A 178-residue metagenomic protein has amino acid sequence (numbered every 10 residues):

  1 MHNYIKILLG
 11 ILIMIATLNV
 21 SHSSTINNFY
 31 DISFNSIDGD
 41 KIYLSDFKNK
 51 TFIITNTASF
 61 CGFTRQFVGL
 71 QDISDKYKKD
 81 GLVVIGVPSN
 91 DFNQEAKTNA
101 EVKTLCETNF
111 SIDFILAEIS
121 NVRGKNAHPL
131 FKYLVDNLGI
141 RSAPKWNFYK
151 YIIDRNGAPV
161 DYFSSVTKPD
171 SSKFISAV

Functional and structural regions predicted by a protein language model:
M1-L8: Bacterial N-terminal signal peptides that target proteins for export
L8-T17: Bacterial N-terminal signal peptides
S21-S45, R65, P129: N-terminal "domain-start" segment that seeds a small globular fold
N28, A100-N147: Short, internal strand/loop/helix patches that form the active-site neighborhood or redox-interaction surface
K50-T51, F60, R65-P88, C106-F110: Conserved helix-turn-beta segment immediately C-terminal to the redox Cys motif in thioredoxin-like folds
F52-T55, V83-P88, I115-E118, I152: Structural recognition of the beta-strand scaffold that forms the well-ordered cores of secreted hydrolase catalytic
P129-K132, D136-V178: Thiol-/selenol-based redox modules, centered on thioredoxin-like and closely related oxidoreductase domains
